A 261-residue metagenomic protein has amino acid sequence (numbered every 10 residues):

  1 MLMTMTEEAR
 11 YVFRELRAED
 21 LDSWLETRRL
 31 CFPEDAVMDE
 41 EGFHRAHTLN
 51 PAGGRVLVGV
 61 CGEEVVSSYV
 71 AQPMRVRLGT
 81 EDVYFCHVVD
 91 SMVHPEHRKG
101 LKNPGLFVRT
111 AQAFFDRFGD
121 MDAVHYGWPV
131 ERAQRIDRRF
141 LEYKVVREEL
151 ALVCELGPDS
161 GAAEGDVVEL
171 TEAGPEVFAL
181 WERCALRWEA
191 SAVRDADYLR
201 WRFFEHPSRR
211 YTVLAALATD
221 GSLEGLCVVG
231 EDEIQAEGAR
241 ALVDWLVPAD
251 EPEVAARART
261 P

Functional and structural regions predicted by a protein language model:
L2-V60, V65, H87, S160-D197 (+1 more regions): Short amphipathic alpha-helix that is part of the acyltransferase structural core
F43-H47, Y69-A71, W128, Y143-V145 (+2 more regions): Tryptophan-centric aromatic hotspots in well-structured domains and transmembrane helices
H47-C61, S67, M121-D122, F203-L214: A short helix-loop-beta-strand connector motif used in the catalytic cores of GNAT acetyltransferases and, in some
V56-V58, E64-M74, H87, A215 (+2 more regions): Conserved beta-strand in the GNAT
R77-E148, I234-P261: Acyl-donor binding region in acyl/amide transferases
R139-E164: Alpha-helical membrane-targeting segments
R202-D250, V254-A255: Long, well-ordered mid-to-C-terminal structural blocks that present hydrophobic/aromatic surfaces
